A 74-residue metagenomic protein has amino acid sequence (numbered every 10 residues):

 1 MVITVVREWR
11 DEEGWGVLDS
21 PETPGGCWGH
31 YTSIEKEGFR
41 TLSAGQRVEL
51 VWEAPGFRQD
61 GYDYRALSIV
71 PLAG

Functional and structural regions predicted by a protein language model:
M1-E12: Structural detector for short beta-strands of small beta-barrel domains
V6-E8, S20, S33, S68-P71: A residue-level detector for short acidic-glycine micro-motifs
E12-L18: Short aromatic-glycine-enriched beta-strand elements
D19-P21, G25, G61-Y64: Exposed beta-strand/loop interface patches that mediate assembly or binding
G25-G38: Beta-strand/loop nucleic-acid-binding surfaces
E35-E49: Short nucleic-acid-contacting surface segments enriched for D/E, G, S/T with interspersed K/R
A54-G74: OB-fold/S1-family single-stranded nucleic acid-binding modules
